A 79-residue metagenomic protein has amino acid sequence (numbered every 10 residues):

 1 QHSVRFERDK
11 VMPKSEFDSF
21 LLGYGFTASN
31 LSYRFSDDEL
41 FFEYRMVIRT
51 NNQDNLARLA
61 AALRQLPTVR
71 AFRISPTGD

Functional and structural regions predicted by a protein language model:
Q1-Y33: Canonical alpha-helical transmembrane segment with a positive-inside/aromatic-interface signature
H2, L40-I48: Short, hydrophobic beta-strand segments
R5, V47, S75: Residues in well-ordered beta-strands of folded domains
K10-V11, R49-N55: Helix N-cap motif at beta-to-alpha junctions
E16-Y24, N55-P67: Short amphipathic alpha-helices in soluble, non-transmembrane regions that often serve as interface/regulatory elements
T27-Y33, A60, Q65-G78: Conserved short beta-strand edge segments in small beta-sheet-based binding/regulatory domains
S29-E43: Non-transmembrane, membrane-adjacent beta-strand/coil modules in membrane-associated proteins and peripheral
